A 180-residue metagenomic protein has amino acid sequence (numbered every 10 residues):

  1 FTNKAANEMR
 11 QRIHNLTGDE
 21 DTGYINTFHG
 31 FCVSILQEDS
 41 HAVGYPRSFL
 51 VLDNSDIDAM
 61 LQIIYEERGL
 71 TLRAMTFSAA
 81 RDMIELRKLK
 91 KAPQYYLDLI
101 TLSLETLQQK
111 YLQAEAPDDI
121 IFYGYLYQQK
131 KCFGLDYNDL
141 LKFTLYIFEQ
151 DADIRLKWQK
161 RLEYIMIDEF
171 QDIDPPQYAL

Functional and structural regions predicted by a protein language model:
F1-Y45, V51, C132, R155-L156 (+1 more regions): P-loop NTPase Walker
A5-A6, Y24, L52-D56, Q113-L180: Conserved helicase NTPase motor core
E20-G23, H41-N138: ATP-hydrolysis module of ASCE/P-loop NTPase motor domains, specifically the Walker B Asp-Glu catalytic pair
F28-F31, A80-R87, F143-T144, R161: Short acidic/histidine-centered micro-motifs embedded in hydrophobic/aromatic stretches that mark compact functional
